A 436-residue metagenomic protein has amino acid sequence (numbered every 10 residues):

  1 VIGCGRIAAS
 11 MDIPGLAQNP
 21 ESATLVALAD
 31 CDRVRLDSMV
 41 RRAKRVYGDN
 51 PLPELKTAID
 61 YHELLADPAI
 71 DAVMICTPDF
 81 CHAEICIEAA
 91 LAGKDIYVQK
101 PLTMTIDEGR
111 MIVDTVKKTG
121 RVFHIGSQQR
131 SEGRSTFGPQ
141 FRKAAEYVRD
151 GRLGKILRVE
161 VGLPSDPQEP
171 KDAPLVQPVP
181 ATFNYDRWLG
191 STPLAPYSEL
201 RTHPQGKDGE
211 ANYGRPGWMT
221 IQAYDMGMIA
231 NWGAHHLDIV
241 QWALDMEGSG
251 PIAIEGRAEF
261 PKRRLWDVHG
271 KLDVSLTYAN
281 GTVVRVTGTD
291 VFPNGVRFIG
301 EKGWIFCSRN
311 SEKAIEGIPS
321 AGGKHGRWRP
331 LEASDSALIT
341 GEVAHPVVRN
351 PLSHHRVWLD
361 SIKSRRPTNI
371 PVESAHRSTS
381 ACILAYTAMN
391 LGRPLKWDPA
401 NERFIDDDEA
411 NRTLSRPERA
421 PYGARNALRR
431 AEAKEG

Functional and structural regions predicted by a protein language model:
V1-D95, D107-V122, Q129, R429-G436: N-terminal glycine-/serine-/threonine-rich beta1-alpha1-beta2 phosphate-ribose binding loop of Rossmann-like
D95, T103-G190: A contiguous active-site-proximal alpha/beta segment in oxidoreductase catalytic domains
K100: Short basic (Lys/Arg) and small-residue
S127-Q128, L175, M219-A230, A258-R263 (+2 more regions): Active-site rim elements
E160-E210, E316-I318, L414-P417, R425-N426: Core domains of carbohydrate- and sulfate-ester-processing enzymes
D186-N280, H376: Rossmann-like dinucleotide-binding domain that binds NAD(P)(H)
A258, W266-V268, S275-N350, P399: NAD(P)-dinucleotide binding in Rossmann-like oxidoreductases
D267, D360-G436: C-terminal helix-rich "cap/oligomerization" subdomain common to oxidoreductases
